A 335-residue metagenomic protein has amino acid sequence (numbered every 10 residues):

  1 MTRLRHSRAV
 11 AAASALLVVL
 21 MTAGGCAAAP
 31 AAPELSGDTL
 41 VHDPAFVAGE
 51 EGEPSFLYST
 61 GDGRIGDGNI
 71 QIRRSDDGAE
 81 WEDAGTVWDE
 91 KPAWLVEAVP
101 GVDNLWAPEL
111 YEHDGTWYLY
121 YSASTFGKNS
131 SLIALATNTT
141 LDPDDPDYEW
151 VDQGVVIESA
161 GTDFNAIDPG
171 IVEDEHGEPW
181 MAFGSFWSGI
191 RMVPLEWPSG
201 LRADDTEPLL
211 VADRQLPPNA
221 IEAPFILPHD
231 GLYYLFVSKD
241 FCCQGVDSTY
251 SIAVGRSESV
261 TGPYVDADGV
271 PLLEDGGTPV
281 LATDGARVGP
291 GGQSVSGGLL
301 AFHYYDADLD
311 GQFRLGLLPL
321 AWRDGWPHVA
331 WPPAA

Functional and structural regions predicted by a protein language model:
T2-P30: Secretory targeting and sorting signals
A27-A335: Carbohydrate-active catalytic/glycan-binding domains of CAZyme proteins, especially the secreted or lumenal ectodomains
